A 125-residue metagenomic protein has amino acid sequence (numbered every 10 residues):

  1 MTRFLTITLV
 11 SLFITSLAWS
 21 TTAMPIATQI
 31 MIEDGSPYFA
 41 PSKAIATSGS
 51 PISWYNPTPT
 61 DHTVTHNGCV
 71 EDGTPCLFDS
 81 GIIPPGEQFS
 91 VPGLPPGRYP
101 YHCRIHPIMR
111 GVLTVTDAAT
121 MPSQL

Functional and structural regions predicted by a protein language model:
M1-L9: Positively charged n-region of N-terminal signal peptides that target proteins for export
T8-S16: Bacterial N-terminal signal peptides
W19-L125: Extracytoplasmic copper-binding redox domains, predominantly the cupredoxin/blue-copper superfamily
